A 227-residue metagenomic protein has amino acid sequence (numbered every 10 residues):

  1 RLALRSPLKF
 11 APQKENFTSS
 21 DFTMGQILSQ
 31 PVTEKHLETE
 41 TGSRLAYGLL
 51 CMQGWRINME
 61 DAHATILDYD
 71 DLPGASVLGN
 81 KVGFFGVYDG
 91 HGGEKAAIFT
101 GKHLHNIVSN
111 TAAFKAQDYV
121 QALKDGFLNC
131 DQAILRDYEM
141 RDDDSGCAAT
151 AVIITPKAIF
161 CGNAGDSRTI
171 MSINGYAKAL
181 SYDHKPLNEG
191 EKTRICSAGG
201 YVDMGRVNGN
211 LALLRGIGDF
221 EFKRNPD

Functional and structural regions predicted by a protein language model:
R1-D227: PP2C/PPM-type serine/threonine phosphatase catalytic domain
